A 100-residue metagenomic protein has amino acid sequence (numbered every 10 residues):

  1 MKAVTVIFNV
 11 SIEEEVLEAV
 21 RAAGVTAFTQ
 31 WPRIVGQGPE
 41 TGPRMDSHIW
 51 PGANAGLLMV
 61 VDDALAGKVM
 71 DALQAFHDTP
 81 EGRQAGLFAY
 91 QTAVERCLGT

Functional and structural regions predicted by a protein language model:
M1-T100: Positively charged, small/polar-rich N-terminal and surface patches that mediate targeting and assembly and bind
